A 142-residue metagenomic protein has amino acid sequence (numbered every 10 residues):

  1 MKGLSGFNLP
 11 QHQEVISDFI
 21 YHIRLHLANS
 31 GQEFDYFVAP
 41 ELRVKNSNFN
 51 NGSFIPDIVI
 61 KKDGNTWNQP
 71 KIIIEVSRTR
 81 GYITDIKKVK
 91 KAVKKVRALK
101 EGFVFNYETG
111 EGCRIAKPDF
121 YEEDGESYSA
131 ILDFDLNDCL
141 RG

Functional and structural regions predicted by a protein language model:
M1-E101, Y107-G142: Gly/Pro/Ser/Thr-rich low-complexity, intrinsically disordered segments predominantly at protein N-termini
